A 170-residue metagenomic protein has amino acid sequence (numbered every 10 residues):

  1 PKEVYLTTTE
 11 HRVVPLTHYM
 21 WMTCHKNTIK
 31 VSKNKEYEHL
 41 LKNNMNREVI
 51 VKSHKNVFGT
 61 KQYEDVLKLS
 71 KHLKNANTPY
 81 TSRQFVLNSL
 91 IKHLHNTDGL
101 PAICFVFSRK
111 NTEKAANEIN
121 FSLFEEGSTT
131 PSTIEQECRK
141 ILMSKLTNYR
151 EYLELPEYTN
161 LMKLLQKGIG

Functional and structural regions predicted by a protein language model:
P1-I119: Conserved interdomain linker/interface between the two RecA-like ATPase lobes of SF2 helicase motors
K68, L87-N88, R109-G170: Conserved C-terminal RecA-like helicase domain
